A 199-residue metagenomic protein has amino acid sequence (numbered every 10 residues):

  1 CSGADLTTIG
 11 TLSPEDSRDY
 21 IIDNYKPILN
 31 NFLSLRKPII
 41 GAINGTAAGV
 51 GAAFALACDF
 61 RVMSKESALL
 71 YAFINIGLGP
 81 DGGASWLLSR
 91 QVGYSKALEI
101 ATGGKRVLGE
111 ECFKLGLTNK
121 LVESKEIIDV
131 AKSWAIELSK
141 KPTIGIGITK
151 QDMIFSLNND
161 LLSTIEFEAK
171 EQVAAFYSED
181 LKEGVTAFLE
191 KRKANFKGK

Functional and structural regions predicted by a protein language model:
C1-N31, A47, G77, D160: Glycine- (often His-adjacent) and acidic-residue-rich active-site loop that binds/positions the CoA thioester
G10-S13, V92, M153: Hydrophobic aliphatic residues
N30-I146, A169, V173-S178, K182-T186 (+1 more regions): Crotonase-fold acyl-CoA enzyme core
K150-N159: Short, charged, surface-exposed hinge/linker loops at domain edges that act as mobile lids or interdomain connectors
L157, K193-K199: Short C-terminal tail/terminal secondary-structure segment of NAD(P)H-dependent dehydrogenase/reductase domains
